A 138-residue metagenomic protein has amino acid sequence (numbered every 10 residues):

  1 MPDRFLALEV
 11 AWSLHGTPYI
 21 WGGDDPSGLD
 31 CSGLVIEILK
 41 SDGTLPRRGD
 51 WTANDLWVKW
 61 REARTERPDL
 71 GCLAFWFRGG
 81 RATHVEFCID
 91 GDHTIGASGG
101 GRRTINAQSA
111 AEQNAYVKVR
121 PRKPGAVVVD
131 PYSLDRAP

Functional and structural regions predicted by a protein language model:
R4, S13-G16, E37-T44: Glycine-rich, acidic and aromatic/proline-enriched surface loops and short helix-turn segments that act as binding
F5-L8, G43-K118, L134-P138: ...with weaker cross-activation on analogous glycine-rich loops/strands in unrelated enzymes
E9-G28, P46-R48: Active-site nucleophile-His-acid catalytic modules used for acyl/amide transfer and hydrolysis across diverse enzymes
A11, C31, V35, G71: Terminal peptide-recognition signature
H15-G16, P121-P138: Long, low-complexity intrinsically disordered regions
G23-D42: Active-site nucleophilic cysteine motif
C31, K59, K118-R120, V128-D130: N-terminal non-cleavable signal-anchor helices
